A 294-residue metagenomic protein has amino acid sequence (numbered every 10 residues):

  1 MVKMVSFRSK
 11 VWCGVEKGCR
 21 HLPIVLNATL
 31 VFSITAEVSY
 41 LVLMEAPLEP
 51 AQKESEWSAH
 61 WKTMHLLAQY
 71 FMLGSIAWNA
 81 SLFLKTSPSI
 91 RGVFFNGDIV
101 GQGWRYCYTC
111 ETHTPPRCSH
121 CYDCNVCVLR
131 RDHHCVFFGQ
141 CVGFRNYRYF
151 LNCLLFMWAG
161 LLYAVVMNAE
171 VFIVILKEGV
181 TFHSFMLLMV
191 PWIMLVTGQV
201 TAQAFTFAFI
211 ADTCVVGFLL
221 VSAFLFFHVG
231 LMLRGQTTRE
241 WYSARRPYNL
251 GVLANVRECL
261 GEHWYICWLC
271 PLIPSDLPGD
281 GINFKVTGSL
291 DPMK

Functional and structural regions predicted by a protein language model:
M1-K294: Membrane-associated feature with strongest affinity for ZDHHC
